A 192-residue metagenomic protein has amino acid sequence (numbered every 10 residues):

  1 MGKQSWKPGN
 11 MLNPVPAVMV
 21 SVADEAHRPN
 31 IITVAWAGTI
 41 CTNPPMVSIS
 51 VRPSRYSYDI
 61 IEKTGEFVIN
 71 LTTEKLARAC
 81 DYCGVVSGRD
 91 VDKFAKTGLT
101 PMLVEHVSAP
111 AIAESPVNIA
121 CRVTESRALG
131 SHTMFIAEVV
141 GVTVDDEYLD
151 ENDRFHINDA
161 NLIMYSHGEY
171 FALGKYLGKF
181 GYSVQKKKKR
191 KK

Functional and structural regions predicted by a protein language model:
M1-K192: Basic, polyanion-binding surface patches
